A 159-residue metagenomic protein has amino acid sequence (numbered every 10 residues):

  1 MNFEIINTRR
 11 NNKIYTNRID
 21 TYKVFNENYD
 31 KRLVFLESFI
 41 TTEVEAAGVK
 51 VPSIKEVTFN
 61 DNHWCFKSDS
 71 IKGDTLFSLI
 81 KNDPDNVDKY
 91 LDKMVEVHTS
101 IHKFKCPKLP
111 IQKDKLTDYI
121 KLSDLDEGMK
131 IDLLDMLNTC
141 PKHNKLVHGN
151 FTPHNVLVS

Functional and structural regions predicted by a protein language model:
M1-N17: ATP-binding glycine-rich phosphate-binding loop
R9, N17, N60, T139-P141 (+1 more regions): A generic fold-level signal
R10-N11, T21-F66, S78-S100: A conserved alpha-helical element in kinase catalytic cores
T16-D20, V158-S159: Active-site beta-strand-loop-beta-strand hairpin of nuclease catalytic cores that positions key catalytic residues
F25, I71, N150-T152: Anionic group-transfer/hydrolysis microenvironments
A46, K72, K103-C106: Residues at helix-coil transition
F66-D74: Short pocket-lining segment of the protein kinase catalytic domain that shapes the ATP-binding cleft
K103-H154, S159: An alpha-helical support segment within catalytic cores of ATP-dependent transferases
